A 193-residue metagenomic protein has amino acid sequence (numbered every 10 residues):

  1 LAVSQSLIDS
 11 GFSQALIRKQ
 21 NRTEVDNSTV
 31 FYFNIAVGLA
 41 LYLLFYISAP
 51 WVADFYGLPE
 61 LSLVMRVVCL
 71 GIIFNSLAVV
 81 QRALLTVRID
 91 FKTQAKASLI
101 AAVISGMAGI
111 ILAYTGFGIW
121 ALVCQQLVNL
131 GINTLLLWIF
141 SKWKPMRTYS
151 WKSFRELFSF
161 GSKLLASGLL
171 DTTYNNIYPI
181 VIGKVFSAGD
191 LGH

Functional and structural regions predicted by a protein language model:
L1-I8, G71, G131, Y178-I180 (+1 more regions): Alpha-helical transmembrane segments of polytopic membrane transporters and translocases
A2-P50, L63-C69, T93, S98-L99: Membrane-water interface segments that mark the loop-to-transmembrane alpha-helix transition
V3-S4, L43, I47, G57-Q81 (+4 more regions): Alpha-helical transmembrane segments of multi-pass membrane proteins
L7-S10, Y42-P50, V67, L77 (+6 more regions): Membrane-embedded alpha-helical segments of multi-pass transporters/permeases
E24, F55-L58, R88, T115-G116 (+2 more regions): Helix-loop interface residues and adjacent transmembrane-helix termini in multi-pass membrane transporters, primarily
E24, N34, M65, L70 (+3 more regions): Alpha-helical transmembrane segments of multi-pass membrane transporters/permeases
V80-V87, F91, I111-T115, I119 (+1 more regions): C-terminal transmembrane helix end/exit motif
K92, L135-I180, K184-V185, D190: Interhelical loop/hinge segments that connect adjacent transmembrane helices in multipass membrane
